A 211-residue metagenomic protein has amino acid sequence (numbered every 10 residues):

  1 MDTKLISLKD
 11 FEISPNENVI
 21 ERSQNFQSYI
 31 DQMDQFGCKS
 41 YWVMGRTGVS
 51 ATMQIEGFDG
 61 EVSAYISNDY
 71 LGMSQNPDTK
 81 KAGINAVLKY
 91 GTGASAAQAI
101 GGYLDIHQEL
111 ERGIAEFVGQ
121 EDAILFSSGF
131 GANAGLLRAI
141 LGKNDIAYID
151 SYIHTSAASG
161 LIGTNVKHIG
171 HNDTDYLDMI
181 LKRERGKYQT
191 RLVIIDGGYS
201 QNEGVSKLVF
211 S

Functional and structural regions predicted by a protein language model:
D2-K9, R22-Y90: N-terminal "arm"/small-domain region of PLP-dependent enzymes with the aminotransferase-like
D69, H171-S211: Active-site phosphate-binding strand-loop segment of PLP-dependent enzymes
K81-S128: Conserved N-terminal alpha-helix of the aminotransferase class I/II PLP-enzyme fold
L125, F130-L136, S156-A157, E203-G204: Short glycine/serine/threonine-rich phosphate/pyrophosphate-binding segments that cradle anionic phosphate groups
S128, I149-G163: Substrate-binding/gating loop at the entrance of the active-site cleft, primarily in PLP-dependent aminotransferase-like
L136-T155: Conserved PLP-anchoring active-site segment centered on the Schiff-base-forming lysine
